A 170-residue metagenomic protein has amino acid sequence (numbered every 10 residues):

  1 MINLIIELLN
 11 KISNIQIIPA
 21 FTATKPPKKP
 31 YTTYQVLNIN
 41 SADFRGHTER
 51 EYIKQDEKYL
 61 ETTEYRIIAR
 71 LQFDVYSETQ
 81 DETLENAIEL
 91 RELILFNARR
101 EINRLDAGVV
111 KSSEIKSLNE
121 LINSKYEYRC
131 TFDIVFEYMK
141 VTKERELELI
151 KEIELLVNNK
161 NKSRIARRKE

Functional and structural regions predicted by a protein language model:
M1-K58, K151-E170: Small/polar-rich, solvent-exposed N-terminal microdomains that initiate assembly or binding
I15, Y31-T33, L71, A107 (+1 more regions): A broad, low-specificity signal marking well-ordered, structured residues that form hydrophobic/aromatic
A42, D81, K140-E144: Residue-level signal for secondary-structure boundary sites
D56-T63, L121: Short beta-strand/turn micro-motifs at beta-sheet edges
T63-D81, Y128-Y138: Oligomerization/assembly interface segments of phage tail-like spikes and tubes
N86-I94, L149-I150: Short amphipathic alpha-helices in soluble, non-transmembrane regions that often serve as interface/regulatory elements
L93-K143: Acidic-leaning, charged glycine-interspersed low-complexity segments
